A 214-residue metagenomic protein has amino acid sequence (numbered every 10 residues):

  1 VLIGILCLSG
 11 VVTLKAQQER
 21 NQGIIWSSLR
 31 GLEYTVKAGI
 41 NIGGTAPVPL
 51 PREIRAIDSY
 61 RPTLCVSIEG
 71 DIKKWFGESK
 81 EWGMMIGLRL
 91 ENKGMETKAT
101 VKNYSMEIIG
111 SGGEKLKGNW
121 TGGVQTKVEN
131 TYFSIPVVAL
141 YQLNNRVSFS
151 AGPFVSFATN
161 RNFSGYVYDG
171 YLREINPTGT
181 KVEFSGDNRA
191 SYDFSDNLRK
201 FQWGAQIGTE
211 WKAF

Functional and structural regions predicted by a protein language model:
L2-S9: Bacterial N-terminal signal peptides
I3, L14-Q17: Cleavable N-terminal signal peptides
A16-W75, K80, L198: Short glycine/proline- and aromatic-enriched beta-strand/turn motifs that initiate or cap beta-hairpins
G23, V124-K127, V137-L140, V147 (+2 more regions): Short helix-to-loop capping/linker segments positioned immediately adjacent to catalytic or ligand/cofactor-binding
I24, V36-I40, V66-K74, L88-L90 (+3 more regions): Residues on the lipid-exposed face of transmembrane beta-strands in outer-membrane beta-barrel proteins
G44-T63, K93-T131, A158-Q202: Extracellular/periplasm-exposed beta-strand and loop segments of Gram-negative cell-envelope proteins, dominated by
S59-P62, F76-E78, W82, L90 (+1 more regions): Extended, folded domain segments that form the structural surfaces/walls around functional sites
K80-M84, R146-F149: Repeated loop/turn-to-beta-strand initiation elements of outer-membrane beta-barrel proteins
